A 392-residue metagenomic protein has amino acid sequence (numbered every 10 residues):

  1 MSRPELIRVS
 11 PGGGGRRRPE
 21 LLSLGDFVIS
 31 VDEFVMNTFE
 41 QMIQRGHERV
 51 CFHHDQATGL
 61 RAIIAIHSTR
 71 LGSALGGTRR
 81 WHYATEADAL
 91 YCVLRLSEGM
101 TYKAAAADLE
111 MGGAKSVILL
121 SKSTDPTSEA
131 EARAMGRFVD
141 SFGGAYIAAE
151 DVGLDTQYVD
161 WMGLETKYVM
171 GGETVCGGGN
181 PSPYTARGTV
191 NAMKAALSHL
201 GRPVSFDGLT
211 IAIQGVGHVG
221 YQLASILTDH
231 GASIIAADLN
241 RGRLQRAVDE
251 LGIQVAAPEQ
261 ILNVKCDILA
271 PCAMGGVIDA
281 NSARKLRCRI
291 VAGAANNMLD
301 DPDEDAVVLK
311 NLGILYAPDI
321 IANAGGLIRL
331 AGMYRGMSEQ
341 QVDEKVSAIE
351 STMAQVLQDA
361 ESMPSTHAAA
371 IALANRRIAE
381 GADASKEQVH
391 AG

Functional and structural regions predicted by a protein language model:
L6, L21, V28-C176: N-terminal ligand-binding/catalytic initiation module
A84-C92, P126-A130, A134, G153-Q157 (+17 more regions): Conserved active-site and cofactor/substrate-binding residues in soluble primary-metabolism enzymes
A104-L109, Y146-E150, R202-T210, P258 (+2 more regions): Flexible, glycine/charged-enriched surface loops at secondary-structure junctions
Y146-E150, M170-T174, A236-D238, A256-A257 (+4 more regions): General beta-strand structural signal in soluble alpha/beta enzymes
N180-I268: Glycine-rich phosphate/diphosphate-binding loop of Rossmann-like nucleotide-binding domains
L197, R289-G392: Adenosine-phosphate binding glycine-rich loop
R241-A317: Rossmann-like adenosine-cofactor binding region
